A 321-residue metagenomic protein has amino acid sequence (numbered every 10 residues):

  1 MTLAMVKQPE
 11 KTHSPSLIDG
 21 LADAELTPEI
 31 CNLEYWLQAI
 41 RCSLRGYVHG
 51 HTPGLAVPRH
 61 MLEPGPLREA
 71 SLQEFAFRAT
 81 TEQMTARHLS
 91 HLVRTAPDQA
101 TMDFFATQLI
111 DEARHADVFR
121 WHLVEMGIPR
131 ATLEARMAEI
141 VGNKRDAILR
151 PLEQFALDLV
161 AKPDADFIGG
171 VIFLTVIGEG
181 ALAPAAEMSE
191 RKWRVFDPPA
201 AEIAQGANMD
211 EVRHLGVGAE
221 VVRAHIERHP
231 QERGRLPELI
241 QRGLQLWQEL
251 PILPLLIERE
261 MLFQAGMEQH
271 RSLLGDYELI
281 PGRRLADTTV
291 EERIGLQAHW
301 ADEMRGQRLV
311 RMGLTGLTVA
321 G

Functional and structural regions predicted by a protein language model:
T2-G321: Non-heme di-metal
